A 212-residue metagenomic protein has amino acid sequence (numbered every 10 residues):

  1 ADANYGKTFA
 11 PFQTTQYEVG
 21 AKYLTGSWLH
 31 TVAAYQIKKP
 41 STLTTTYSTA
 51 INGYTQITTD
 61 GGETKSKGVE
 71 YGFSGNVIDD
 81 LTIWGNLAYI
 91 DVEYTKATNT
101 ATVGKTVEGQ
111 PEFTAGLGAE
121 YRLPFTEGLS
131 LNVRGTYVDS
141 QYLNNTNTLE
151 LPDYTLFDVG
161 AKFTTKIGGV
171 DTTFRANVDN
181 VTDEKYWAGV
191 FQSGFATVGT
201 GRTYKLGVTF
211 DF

Functional and structural regions predicted by a protein language model:
A1-K7, T42-A50, I90, Y94-V103 (+2 more regions): Outer-membrane beta-barrel translocator domains and adjoining extracellular loop/strand segments of Gram-negative
Y5-F9, G20, I57-G61, F73 (+5 more regions): Outer-membrane beta-barrel proteins
T8-V69, S74-N76, A88, V92-T95 (+1 more regions): Membrane-embedded beta-barrel scaffold of Gram-negative outer-membrane proteins
Q13, Y23-S27, K38, K65 (+6 more regions): Outer-membrane beta-barrel strand-turn architecture
Q13-Y17, L24-G26, K65-K67, G109-A115 (+2 more regions): Residues that define the transmembrane beta-barrel architecture of outer-membrane proteins
H30-V32, I83-G85, A115-L117, L129-V133 (+3 more regions): Transmembrane beta-strands of outer-membrane beta-barrel proteins
T59-N145, T182: Gram-negative outer-membrane beta-barrel transporters
T136-Y142, F163-F212: C-terminal beta-signal and adjacent terminal beta-strands/loops of Gram-negative outer-membrane beta-barrel proteins
